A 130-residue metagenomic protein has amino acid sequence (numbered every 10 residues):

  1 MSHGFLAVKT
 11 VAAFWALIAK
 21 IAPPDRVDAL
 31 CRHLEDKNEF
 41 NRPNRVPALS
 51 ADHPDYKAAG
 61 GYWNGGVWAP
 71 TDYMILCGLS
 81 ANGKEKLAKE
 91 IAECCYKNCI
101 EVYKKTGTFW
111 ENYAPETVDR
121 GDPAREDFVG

Functional and structural regions predicted by a protein language model:
M1-V67, I100-G130: Extended glycan-interaction surfaces of carbohydrate-active proteins
A16, I75-L79, C95: Hydrophobic, well-ordered secondary-structure elements that form the walls of internal hydrophobic environments
K20-H33, L79-E93: Structural helix-adjacent loops and short alpha-helical linkers that scaffold large soluble proteins
N38, N82-K86, C95, C99-Y103: A generic secondary-structure signal for well-formed alpha-helical elements
G60-N64, W68-K84, A88: Peripheral, non-catalytic segments that deliver or gate enzyme domains
